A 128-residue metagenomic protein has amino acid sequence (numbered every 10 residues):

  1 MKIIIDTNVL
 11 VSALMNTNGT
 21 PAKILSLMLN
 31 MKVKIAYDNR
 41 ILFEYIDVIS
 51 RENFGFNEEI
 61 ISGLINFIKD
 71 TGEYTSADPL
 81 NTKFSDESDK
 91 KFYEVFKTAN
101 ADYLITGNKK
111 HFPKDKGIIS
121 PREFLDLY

Functional and structural regions predicted by a protein language model:
M1-N18: Metal-dependent nucleic-acid phosphoesterase active-site entry motif
I5, T20-S50: PIN/NYN-family metal-dependent endoribonuclease catalytic core
T7, N39, G107-K109: Short secondary-structure boundary segments
G19, A36, E59, K83-K90: Residues at secondary-structure transition points
F54-G55: Membrane interface segments of multi-pass transport proteins and intramembrane proteases
E58-K69: Short, well-structured alpha-helical segments
D70-G107: Active-site neighborhoods of divalent-metal-dependent phosphate/nucleic-acid chemistry enzymes
K90, D102-I105, K109-Y128: Acidic, PIN/NYN-like endoribonuclease modules and their adjacent C-terminal/linker elements
